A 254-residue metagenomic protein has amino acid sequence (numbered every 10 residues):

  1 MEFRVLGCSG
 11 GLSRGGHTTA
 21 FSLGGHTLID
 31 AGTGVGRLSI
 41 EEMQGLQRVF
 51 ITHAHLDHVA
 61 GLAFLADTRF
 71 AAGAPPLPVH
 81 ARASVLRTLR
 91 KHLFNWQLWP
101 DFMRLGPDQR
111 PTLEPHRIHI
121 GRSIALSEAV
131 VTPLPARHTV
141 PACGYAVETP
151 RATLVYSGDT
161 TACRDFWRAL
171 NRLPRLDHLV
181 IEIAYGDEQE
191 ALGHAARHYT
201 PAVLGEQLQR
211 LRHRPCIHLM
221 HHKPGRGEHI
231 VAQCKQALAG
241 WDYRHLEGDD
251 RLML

Functional and structural regions predicted by a protein language model:
M1-E42, C143-D159: Conserved beta-strand hairpin/beta-sheet module of binuclear metal-dependent hydrolase folds, prominently
I29-G32, Q47-D57, H80-R82, V155-T160 (+3 more regions): Active-site neighborhood of phospho(di)ester-bond hydrolases with catalytic His/Asp-centered motifs
V35-A81, L176-D177: Active-site metal-binding motif and surrounding structural segment of the metallo-beta-lactamase
L38-M43, I124-S127, W167-R172, M253-L254: Short amphipathic alpha-helix with an adjacent loop that forms part of the alpha/beta core around
F64-D67, K91, E206: Short, well-ordered alpha-helices that flank and scaffold nucleotide-derived cofactor binding pockets
S84-A142, G240-M253: Metallo-beta-lactamase
C163-M253: Cap/insert and terminal regions of metallo-dependent hydrolase folds
